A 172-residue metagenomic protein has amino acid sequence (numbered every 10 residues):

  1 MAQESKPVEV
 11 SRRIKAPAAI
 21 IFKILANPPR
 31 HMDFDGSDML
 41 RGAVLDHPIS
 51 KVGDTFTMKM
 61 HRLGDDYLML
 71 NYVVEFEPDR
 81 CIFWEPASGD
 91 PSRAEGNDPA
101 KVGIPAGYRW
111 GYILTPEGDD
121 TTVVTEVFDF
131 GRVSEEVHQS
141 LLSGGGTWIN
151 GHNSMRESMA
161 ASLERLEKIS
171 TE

Functional and structural regions predicted by a protein language model:
M1-V52: Hydrophobic ligand-binding cavity/cleft-lining segments
Q3-S5, K51, G64-D66, G103-G107 (+1 more regions): Short coil/turn motifs at beta-sheet boundaries
S5-R13, A18, T55, L68 (+3 more regions): Intrinsic-disorder/low-complexity, polar/charged segments enriched in Ser/Thr/Lys/Arg/Asp/Glu/Gln
V10-R12, V44, M69-E75, G107-P116 (+1 more regions): Hydrophobic/aromatic beta-strand elements that line small-molecule binding cavities or substrate pockets in beta-rich
R13-P17, K59-H61, A87, T115-E117 (+2 more regions): Solvent-exposed residues in well-ordered beta-strands and their adjoining turns, especially edge/terminal strands
I21-L25, H31, F56, V73 (+4 more regions): Hydrophobic pocket/interface hotspot
A43-G103, A161, K168-E172: Glycine-rich portal/gate segments that line the openings of hydrophobic small-molecule binding cavities
S92-A160: Beta-strand/loop substructures that line and gate deep hydrophobic ligand-binding cavities in soluble
